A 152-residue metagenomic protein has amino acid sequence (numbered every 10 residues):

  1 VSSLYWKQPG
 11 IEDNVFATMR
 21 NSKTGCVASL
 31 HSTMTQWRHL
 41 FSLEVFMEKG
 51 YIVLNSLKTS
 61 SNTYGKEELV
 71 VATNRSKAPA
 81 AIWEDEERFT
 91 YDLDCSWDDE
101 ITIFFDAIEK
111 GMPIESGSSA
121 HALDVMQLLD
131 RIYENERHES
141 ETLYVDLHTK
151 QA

Functional and structural regions predicted by a protein language model:
V1-V27, H31-R38, E44, A120-L123: Rossmann-like dinucleotide-binding domain that binds NAD(P)(H)
K23, I103-A152: C-terminal helix-rich "cap/oligomerization" subdomain common to oxidoreductases
T24-C26, H39, E48-Y51, P113: Short acidic/polar mixed-charge low-complexity motifs
T33, N55-L57: Surface loops and adjacent helix of pleckstrin homology
R38-L40, F46, V53-N55, T63-Y64 (+1 more regions): C-terminal substrate-binding/catalytic lobe of Rossmann-fold NAD(P)-dependent oxidoreductases
L43, T59-A81: Short polybasic amphipathic segments
K66, D98-T102, L129: A general structural signal for well-ordered alpha-helical segments in protein cores
F89-T102, G117: Active-site loop of classical SDR/Rossmann-like NAD(P)-dependent oxidoreductases, centered on the catalytic Tyr-X3-Lys
